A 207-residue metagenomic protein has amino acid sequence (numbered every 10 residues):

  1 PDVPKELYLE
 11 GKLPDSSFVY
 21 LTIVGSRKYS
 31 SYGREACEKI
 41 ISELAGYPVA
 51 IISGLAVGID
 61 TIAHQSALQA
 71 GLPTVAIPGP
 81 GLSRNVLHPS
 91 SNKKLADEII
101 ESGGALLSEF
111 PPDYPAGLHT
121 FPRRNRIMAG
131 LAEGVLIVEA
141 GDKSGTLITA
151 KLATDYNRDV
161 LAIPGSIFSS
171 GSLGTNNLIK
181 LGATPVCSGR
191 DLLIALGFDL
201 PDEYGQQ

Functional and structural regions predicted by a protein language model:
P1-Q207: Glycine-biased, small-residue-rich flexible motifs in mid-sequence functional cores and linkers
